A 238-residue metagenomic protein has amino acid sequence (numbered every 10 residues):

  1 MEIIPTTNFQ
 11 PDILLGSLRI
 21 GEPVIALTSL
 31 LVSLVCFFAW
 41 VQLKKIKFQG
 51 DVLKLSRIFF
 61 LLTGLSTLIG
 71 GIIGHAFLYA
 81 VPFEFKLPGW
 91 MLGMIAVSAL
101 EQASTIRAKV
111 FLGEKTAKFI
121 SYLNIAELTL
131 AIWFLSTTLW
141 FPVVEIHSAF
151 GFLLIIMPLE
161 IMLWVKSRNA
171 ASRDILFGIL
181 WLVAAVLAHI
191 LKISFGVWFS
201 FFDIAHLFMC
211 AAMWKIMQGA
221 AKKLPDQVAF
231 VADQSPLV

Functional and structural regions predicted by a protein language model:
P5-S33, V144-S148: Hydrophobic transmembrane alpha-helical segments in integral membrane proteins
P23-V32, A80-I106, L207-M209: Individual alpha-helical transmembrane segments in multi-pass integral membrane proteins
V32, L55-F77, I175-I190: Hydrophobic alpha-helical transmembrane segments of multi-pass membrane proteins
K47-T63, F111-L123, R168-I179, P225-D233: Membrane-interfacial loop-to-transmembrane alpha-helix junctions, especially the N-terminal start
L65-W90, G196-W198: Helix-loop junctions on the outward
I72-A80, A131-P142, L187-G196: Juxtamembrane "helix-exit" motif on the non-cytosolic side of transmembrane helices
P88-L159: Membrane-proximal helix-loop-helix units in multi-pass membrane proteins
M162-L163, A170-R173, F177-L237: C-terminal transmembrane-bundle signature of multipass membrane proteins, characterized by strong activation on
